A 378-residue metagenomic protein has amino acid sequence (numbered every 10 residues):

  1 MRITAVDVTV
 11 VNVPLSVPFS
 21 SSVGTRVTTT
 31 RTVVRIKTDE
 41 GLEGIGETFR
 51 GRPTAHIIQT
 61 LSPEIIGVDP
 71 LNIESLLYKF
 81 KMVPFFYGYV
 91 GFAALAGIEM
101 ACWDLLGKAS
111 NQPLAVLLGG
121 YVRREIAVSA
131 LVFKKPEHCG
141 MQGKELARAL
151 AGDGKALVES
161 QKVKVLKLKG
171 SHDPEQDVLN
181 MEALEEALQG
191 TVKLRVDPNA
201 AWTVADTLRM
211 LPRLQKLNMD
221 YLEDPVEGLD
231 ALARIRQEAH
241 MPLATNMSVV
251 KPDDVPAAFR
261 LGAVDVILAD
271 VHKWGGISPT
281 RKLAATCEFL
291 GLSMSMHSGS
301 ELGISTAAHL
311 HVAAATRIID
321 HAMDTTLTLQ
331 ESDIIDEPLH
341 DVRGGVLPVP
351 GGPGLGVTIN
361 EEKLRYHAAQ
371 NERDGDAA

Functional and structural regions predicted by a protein language model:
M1-I45, T328-I334: Structured beta-strand/loop patches that form or line metal/cofactor-binding pockets in enzymes
I3, V34, G41, L61 (+8 more regions): Conserved, mostly hydrophobic/aromatic
I36-S110: Metal- or metallocofactor-binding catalytic centers and their adjacent structured scaffolds across diverse enzyme
G44, I126-A130, K164-L168, L194-P198 (+5 more regions): Hydrophobic faces of well-ordered beta-strands that scaffold small-molecule active sites in alpha/beta enzyme cores
A55-S62, L95, E99, W103-D104 (+7 more regions): Predominant activation on well-ordered alpha-helical scaffold segments within soluble catalytic domains
H56, V68, P212, N218 (+3 more regions): Shared catalytic-loop signature of beta/alpha-barrel
G119-A239: Metal-dependent enolase-superfamily TIM-barrel catalytic cores that perform enediolate-based chemistry
L329-A378: C-terminal extensions of enzymes
